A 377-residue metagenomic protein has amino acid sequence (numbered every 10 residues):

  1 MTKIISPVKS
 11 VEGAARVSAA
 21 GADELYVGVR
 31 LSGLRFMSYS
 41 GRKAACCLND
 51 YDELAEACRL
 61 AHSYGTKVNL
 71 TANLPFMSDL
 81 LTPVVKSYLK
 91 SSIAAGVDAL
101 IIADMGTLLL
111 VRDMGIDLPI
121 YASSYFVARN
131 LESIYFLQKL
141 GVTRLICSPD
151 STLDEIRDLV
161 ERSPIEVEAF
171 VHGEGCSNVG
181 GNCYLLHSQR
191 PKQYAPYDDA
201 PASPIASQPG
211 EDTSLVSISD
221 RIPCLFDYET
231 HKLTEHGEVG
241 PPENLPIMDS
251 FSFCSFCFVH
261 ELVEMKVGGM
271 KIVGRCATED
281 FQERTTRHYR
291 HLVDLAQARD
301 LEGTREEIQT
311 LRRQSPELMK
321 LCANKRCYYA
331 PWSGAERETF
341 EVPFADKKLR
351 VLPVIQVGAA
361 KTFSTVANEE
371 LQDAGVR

Functional and structural regions predicted by a protein language model:
M1-A128, I146-C147, L153-K271, R275-R377: Active-site pocket-lining/capping segments in soluble small-molecule metabolic enzymes
N130-E132: Conserved nucleotide-cofactor-binding alpha/beta core module
G141-V142: As written
